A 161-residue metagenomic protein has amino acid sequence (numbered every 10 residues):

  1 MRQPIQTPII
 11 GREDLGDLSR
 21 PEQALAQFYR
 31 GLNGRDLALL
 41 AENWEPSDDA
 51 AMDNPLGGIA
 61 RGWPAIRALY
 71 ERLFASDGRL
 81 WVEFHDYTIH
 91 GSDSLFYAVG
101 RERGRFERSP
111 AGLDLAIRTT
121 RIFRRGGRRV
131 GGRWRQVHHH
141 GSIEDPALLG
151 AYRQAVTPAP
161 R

Functional and structural regions predicted by a protein language model:
M1-L39, A51-R161: A beta-strand edge to alpha-helix "cap/lid" segment located at domain peripheries
